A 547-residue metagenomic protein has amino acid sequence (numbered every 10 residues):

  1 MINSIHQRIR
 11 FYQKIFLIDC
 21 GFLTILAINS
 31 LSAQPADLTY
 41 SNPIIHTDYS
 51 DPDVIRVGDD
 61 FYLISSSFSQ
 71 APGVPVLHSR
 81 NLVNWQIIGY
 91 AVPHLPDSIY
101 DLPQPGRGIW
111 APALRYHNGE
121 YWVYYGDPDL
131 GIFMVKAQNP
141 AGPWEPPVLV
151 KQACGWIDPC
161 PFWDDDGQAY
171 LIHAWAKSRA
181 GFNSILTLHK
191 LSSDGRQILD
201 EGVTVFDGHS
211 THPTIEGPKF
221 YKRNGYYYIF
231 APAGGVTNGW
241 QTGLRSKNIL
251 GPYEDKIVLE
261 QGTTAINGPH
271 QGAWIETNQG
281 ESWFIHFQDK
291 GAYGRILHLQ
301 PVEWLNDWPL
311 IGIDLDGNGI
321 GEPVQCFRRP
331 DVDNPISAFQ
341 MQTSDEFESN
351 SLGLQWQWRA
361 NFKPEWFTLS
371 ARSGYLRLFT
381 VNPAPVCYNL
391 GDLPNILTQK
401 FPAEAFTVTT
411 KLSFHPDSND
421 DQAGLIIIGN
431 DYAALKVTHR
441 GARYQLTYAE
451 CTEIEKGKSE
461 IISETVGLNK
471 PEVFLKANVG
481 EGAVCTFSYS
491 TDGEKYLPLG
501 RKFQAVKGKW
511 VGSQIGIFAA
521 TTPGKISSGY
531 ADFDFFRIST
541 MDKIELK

Functional and structural regions predicted by a protein language model:
M1, G21, T452-E453: Charged interaction patches that mediate protein-protein contacts
M1-Y12: N-terminal secretory signal peptides that target proteins for export/translocation
I5, S30-A33: Compositionally biased regions
I9-R10, F16, S32: Intrinsic structural disorder/low-complexity segments
I15-N29: Bacterial N-terminal signal peptides
A33-K547: Carbohydrate-active catalytic/glycan-binding domains of CAZyme proteins, especially the secreted or lumenal ectodomains
